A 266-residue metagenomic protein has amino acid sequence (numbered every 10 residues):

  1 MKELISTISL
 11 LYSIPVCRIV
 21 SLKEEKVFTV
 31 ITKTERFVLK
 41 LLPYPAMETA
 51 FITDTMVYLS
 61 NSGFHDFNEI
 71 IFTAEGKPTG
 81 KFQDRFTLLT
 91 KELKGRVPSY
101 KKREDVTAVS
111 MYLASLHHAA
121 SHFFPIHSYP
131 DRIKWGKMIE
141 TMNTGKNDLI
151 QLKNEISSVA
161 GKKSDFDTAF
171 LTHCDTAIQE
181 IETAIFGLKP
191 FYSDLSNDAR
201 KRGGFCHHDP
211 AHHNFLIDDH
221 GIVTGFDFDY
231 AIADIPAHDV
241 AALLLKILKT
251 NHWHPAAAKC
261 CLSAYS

Functional and structural regions predicted by a protein language model:
M1-C17, D175-Q179, T183, P190: Regulatory N- and C-terminal appendages and interdomain linkers associated with kinase/kinase-like NTP transferase
I8-T32: ATP-binding glycine-rich phosphate-binding loop
R18-I19, E25-K26, A74-P78, D194: Short, solvent-exposed loop/turn elements at beta->coil junctions and helix N-caps that rim active or binding pockets
S21, K40-A46, P98, I126-F205: ATP-dependent phospho-/nucleotidyl transfer catalytic cores
V27-V30, I70, F186-P236: Active-site acidic catalytic loop and adjacent metal/ATP-binding pocket of ATP-dependent phosphoryl transfer enzymes
E35-Y129: ATP-binding pocket architecture of kinase catalytic cores
Y100-A108, I232, K249-W253: Short alpha-helix boundary/capping segments
A237-S266: Active-site activation/catalytic loop segments of kinase-like enzymes and analogous catalytic loops in related
